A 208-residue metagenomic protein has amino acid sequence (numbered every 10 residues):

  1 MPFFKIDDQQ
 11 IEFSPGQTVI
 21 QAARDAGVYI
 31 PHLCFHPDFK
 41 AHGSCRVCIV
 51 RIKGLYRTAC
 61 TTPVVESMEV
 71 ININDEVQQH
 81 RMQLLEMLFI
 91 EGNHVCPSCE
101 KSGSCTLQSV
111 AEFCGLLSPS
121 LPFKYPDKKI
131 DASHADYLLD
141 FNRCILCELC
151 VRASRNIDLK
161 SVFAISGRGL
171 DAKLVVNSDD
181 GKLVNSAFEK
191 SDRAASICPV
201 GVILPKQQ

Functional and structural regions predicted by a protein language model:
M1-Q9: Eukaryote-biased recognition of intrinsically disordered, low-complexity regulatory segments
I6, F13, C114: Active-site-proximal helix-loop elements at catalytic-domain edges
D8, H36, L139-F141: Aromatic-flanked redox-active Cys/Sec active sites in thiol-based oxidoreductases, especially the WC-centered
I11-E66, H80: N-terminal cofactor/phosphate-binding cores enriched in small/glycine residues, especially glycine-rich loops such as
R46, L55-Q208: Fe-S ferredoxin-like electron-transfer domains and their immediately adjacent linker/connector regions across
